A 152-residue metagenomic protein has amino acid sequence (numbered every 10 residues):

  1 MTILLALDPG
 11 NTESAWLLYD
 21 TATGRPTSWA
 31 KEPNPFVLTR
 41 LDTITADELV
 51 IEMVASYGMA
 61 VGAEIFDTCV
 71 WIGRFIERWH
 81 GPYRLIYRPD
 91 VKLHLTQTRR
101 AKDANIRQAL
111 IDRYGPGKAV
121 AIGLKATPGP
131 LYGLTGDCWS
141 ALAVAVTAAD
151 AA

Functional and structural regions predicted by a protein language model:
M1-A152: Phosphate- and other anionic-substrate recognition elements at nucleic-acid/protein interfaces
